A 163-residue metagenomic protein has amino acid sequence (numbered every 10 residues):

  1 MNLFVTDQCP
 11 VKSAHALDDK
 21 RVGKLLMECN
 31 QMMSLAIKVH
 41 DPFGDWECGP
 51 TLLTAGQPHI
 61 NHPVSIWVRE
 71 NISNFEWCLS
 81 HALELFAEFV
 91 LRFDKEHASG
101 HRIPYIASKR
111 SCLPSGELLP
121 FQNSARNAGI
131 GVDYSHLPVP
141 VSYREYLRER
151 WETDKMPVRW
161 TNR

Functional and structural regions predicted by a protein language model:
M1, H59, I72, F86 (+4 more regions): Generic intrinsically disordered, low-complexity segments enriched for polar/acidic and small residues
M1-H97: An N-terminal structural lobe/cap that precedes and organizes the functional/catalytic core across diverse proteins
H101-S108: A glycine-rich phosphate-binding loop feature that marks nucleotide/adenosyl-phosphate handling sites
K109-R163: Aromatic-residue-lined binding/catalytic grooves and analogous aromatic/hydrophobic interfacial grooves in multimeric
